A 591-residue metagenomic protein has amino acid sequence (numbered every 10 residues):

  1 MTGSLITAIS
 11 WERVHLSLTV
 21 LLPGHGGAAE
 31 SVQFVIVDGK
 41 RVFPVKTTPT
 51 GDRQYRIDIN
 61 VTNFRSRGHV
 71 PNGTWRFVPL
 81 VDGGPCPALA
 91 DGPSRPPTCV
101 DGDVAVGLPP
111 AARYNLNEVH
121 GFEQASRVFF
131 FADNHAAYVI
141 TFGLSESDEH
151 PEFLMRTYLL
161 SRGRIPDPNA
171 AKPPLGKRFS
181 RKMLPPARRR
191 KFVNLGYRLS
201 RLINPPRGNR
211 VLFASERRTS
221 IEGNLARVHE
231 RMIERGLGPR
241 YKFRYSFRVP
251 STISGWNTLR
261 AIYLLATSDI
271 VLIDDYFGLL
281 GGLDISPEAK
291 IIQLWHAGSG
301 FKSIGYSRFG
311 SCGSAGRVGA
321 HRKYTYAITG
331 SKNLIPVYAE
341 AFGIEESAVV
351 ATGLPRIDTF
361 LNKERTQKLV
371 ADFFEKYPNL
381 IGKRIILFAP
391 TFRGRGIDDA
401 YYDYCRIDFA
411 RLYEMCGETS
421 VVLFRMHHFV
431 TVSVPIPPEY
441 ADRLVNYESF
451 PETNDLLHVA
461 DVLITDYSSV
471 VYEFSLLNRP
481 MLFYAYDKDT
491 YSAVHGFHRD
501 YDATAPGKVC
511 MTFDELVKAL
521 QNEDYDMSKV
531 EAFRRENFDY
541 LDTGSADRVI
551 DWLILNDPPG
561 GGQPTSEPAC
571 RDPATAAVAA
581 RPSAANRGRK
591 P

Functional and structural regions predicted by a protein language model:
M1-N209, E234, R240, A576: Basic, ligand-binding patches in group-transfer machinery, especially extracytoplasmic/periplasmic segments
S31, P44, Q54, N209-L361: Active-site and donor-binding regions of nucleotide-sugar-utilizing enzymes
I203-L212, E288, I381-R384: A short, charged/proline- and glycine-enriched loop that marks the coil->beta-strand transition at the N-terminal
S220-E230, V349, P355-P437, C510-T512 (+1 more regions): Conserved catalytic-core segment of nucleotide-activated headgroup transferases in glycan assembly
W256-I270, G278, H428-Y472: Donor nucleotide-activated moiety binding/catalytic core segment of transferases that use nucleotide-activated donors
I273, G282-W295, G300, P451-V494: A donor-sugar binding/catalytic signature common to diverse glycosyltransferases and related nucleotide-sugar
P437, D442, S469-F538: Catalytic binding pocket for nucleotide-activated donors in carbohydrate/polymer assembly enzymes
T512-P591: C-terminal amphipathic helix plus adjacent low-complexity, charged tail appended to glycosyltransferase catalytic
